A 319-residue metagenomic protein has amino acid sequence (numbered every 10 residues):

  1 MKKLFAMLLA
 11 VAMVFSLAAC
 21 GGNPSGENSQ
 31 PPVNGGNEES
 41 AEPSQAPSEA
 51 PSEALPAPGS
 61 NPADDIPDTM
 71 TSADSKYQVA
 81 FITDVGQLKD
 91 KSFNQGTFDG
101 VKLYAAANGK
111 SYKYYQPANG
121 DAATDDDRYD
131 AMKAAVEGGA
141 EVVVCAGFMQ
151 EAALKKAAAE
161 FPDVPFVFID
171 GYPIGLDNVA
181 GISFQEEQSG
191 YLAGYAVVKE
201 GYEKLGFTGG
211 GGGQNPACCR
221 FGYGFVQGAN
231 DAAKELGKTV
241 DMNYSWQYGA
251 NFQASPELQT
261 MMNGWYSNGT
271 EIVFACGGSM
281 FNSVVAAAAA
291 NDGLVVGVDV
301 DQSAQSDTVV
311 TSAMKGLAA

Functional and structural regions predicted by a protein language model:
K3-N23: Sec-dependent N-terminal signal peptides of Gram-positive bacterial secreted proteins and lipoproteins
A18-A41: Bacterial lipoprotein signal-peptidase II cleavage site
N34-E38, P43-A319: A residue-level marker of the well-folded mature domains of exported/periplasmic proteins
